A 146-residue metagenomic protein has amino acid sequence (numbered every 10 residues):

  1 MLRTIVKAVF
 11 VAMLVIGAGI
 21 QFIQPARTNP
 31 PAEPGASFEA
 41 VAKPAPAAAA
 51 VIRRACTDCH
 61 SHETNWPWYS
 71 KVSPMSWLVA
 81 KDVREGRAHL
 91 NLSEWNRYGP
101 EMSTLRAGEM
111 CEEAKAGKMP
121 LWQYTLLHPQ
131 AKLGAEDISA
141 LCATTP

Functional and structural regions predicted by a protein language model:
M1-K7: Positively charged n-region of N-terminal signal peptides that target proteins for export
K7-Q24: Hydrophobic membrane-insertion alpha-helices, especially the h-region of bacterial N-terminal signal peptides
P31-I52: Electrostatic cytochrome c docking/interface patches
I52-T64, M119, L141: The canonical Cys-X-X-Cys-His
W66-K81: Acidic helix-start/capping segments at beta-turn-to-alpha-helix junctions
W77-L127: Extracytoplasmic electron-transfer domains, predominantly the class I c-type cytochrome c fold
A116-M119, Q123-P146: C-terminal capping alpha-helices of c-type cytochrome domains
